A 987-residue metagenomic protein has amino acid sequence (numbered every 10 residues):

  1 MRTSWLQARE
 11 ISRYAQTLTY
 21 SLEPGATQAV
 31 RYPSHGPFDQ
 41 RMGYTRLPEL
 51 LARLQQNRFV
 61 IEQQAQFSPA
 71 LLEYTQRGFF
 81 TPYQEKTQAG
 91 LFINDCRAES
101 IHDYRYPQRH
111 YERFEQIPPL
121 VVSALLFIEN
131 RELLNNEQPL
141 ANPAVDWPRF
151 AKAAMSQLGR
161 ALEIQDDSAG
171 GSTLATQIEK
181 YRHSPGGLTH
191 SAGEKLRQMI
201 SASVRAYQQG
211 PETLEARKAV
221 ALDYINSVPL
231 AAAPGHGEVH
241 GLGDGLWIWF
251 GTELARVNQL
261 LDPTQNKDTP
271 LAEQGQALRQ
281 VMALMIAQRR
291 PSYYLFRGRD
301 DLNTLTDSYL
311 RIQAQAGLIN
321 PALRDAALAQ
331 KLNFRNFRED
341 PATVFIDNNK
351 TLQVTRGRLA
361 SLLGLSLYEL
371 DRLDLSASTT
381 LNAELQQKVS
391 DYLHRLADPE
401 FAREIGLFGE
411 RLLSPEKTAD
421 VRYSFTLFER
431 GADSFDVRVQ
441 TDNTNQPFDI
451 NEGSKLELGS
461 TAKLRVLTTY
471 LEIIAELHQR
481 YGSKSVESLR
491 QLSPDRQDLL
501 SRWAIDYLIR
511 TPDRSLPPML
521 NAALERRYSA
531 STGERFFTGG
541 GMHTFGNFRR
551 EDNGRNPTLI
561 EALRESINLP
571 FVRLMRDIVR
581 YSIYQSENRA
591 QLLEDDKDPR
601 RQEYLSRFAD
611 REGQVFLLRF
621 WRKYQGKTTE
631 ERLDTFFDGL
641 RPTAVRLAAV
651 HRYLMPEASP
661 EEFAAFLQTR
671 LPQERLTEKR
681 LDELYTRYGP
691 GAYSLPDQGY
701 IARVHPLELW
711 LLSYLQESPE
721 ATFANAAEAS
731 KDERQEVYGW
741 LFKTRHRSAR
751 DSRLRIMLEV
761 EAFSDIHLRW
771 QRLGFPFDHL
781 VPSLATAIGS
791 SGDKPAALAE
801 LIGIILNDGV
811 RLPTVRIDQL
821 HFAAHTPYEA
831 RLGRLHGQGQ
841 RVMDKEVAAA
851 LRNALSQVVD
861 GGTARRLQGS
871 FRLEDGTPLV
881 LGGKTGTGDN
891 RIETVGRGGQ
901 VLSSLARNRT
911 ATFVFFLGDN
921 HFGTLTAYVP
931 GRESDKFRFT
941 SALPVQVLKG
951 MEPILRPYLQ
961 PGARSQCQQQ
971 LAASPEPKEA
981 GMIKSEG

Functional and structural regions predicted by a protein language model:
M1-I101, E400: N-terminal type II signal-anchor transmembrane helix that functions as the membrane-insertion/stop-transfer segment
M1-S12, T17-T19, T27, E137-A141 (+9 more regions): Non-catalytic, structured segments within soluble enzyme domains
S34-H35, R105-Q108, M199-Y207, P263-D268 (+11 more regions): Flexible glycine/proline-enriched surface loops and loop-helix/loop-strand junctions
T45, E49, E85-L91, C96-E99 (+32 more regions): Extracytoplasmic
Q64-T81, Q138-L162, L196, L242-G245 (+6 more regions): Acidic helix-start/capping segments at beta-turn-to-alpha-helix junctions
A141-W147, E238-W247, L302-T304, Q315-F334 (+7 more regions): Acidic/histidine-enriched alpha-helical segments
T379-L427, V437-E452, V466, R510 (+6 more regions): A penicillin-recognizing enzyme superfamily signal
L458-R555, Y693, G699-P719, L812-A830: Short, glycine/proline-biased beta-turn/loop segments that scaffold the active-site neighborhood
